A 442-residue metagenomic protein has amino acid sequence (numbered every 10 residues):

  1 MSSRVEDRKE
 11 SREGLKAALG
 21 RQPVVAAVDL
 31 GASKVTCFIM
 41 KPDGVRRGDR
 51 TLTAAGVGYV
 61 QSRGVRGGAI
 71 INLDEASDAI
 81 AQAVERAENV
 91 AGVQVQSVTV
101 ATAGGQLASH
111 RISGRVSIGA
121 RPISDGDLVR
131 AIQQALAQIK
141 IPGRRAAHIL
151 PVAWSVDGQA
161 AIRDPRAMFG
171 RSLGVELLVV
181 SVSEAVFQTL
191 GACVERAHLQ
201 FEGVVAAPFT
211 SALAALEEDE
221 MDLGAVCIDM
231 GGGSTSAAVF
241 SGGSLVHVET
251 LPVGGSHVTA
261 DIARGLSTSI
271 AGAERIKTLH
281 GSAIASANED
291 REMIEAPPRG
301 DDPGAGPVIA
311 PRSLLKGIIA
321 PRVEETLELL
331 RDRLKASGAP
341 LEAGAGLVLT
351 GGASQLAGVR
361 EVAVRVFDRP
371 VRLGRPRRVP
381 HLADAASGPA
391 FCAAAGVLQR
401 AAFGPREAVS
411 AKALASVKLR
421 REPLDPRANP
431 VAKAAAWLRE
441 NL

Functional and structural regions predicted by a protein language model:
M1-K34, F38-V226, S244-L245, T268-L315 (+4 more regions): Nucleotide/phosphate-binding catalytic cleft detector across ATP-hydrolyzing and phosphate-transferring enzymes
S3-R4, A212-L213, A225, E325 (+1 more regions): Long, low-complexity N-terminal extensions
T53-A54, M230-S234, V364-P376: Acidic-glycine-rich active-site phosphate/pyrophosphate-binding loop
A103, V182, G281-I284, E342-V366: Glycine-rich phosphate-binding loops at beta-strand->alpha-helix junctions
D125-V129, V366-A394: Conserved phosphate-binding/catalytic loops in two-lobed NTP-binding clefts
L177, L223-G265: Glycine-rich phosphate-binding loop of actin/hexokinase-like ATP-binding domains
R322-R331: A general structural motif
L330, L349, V397: Hydrophobic, well-ordered secondary-structure elements that form the walls of internal hydrophobic environments
